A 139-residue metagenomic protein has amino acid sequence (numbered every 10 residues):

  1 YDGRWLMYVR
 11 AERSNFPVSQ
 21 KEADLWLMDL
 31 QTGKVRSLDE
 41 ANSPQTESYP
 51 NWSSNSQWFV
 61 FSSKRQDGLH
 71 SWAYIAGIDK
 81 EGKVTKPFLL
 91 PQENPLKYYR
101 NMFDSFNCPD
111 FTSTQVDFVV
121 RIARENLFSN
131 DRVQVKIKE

Functional and structural regions predicted by a protein language model:
Y1-E139: Sequence signature of WD/YWTD-type beta-propeller architectures
